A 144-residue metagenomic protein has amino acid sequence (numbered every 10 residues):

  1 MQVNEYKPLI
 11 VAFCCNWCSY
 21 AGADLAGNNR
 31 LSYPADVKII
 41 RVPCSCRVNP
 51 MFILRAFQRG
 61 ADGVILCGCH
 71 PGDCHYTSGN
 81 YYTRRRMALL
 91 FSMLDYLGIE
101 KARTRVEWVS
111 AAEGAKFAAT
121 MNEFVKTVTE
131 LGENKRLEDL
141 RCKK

Functional and structural regions predicted by a protein language model:
M1-K144: Iron-sulfur-associated redox domains of electron-transfer enzymes in respiratory and anaerobic energy metabolism
